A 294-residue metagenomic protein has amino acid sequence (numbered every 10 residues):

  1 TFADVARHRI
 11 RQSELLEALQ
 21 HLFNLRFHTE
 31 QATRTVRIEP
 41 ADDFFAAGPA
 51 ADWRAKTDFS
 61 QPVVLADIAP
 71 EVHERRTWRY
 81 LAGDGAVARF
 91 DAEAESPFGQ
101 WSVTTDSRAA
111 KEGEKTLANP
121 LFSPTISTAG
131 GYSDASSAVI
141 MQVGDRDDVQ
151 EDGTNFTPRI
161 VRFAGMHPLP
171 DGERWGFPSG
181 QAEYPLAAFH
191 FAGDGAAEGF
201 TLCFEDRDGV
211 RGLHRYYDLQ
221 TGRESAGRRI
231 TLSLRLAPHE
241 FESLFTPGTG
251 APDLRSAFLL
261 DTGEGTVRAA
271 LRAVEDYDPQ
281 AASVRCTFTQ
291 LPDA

Functional and structural regions predicted by a protein language model:
T1-A294: C-terminal extracytoplasmic interaction modules
